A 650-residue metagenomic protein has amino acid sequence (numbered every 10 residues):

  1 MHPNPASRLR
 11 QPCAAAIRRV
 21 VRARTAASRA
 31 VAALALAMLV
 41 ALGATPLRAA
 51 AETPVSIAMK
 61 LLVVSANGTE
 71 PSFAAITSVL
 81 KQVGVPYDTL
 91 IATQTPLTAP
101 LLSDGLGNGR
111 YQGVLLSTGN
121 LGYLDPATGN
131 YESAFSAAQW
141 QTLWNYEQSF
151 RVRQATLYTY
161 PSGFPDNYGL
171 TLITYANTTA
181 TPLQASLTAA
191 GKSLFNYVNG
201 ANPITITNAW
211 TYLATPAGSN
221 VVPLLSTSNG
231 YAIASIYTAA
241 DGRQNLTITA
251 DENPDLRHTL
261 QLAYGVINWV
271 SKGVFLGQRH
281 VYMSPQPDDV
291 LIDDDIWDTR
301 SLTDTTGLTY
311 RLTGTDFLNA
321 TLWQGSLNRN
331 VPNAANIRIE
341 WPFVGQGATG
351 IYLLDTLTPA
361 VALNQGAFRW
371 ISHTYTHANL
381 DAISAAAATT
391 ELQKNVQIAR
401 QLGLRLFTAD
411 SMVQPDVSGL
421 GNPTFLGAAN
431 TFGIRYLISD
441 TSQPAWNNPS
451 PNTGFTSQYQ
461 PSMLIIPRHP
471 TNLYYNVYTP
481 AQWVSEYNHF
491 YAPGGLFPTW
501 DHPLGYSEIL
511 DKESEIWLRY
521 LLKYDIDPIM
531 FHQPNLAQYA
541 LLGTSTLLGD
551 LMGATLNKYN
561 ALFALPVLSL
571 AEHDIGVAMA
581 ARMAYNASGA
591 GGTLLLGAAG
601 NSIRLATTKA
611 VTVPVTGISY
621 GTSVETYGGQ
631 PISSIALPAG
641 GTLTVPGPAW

Functional and structural regions predicted by a protein language model:
V31-G43: Bacterial N-terminal signal peptides
L62-T156, S162-F164: Helical hinge/lid and interdomain linker segments adjacent to catalytic or ligand-binding clefts that mediate domain
I91, A263-S284, L322-G347, R400-L402 (+3 more regions): C-terminal domain-boundary segment and adjacent tail
Q141-F150, L157-Y168, L291-D295, R329-F425 (+4 more regions): Metal-dependent polysaccharide deacetylase catalytic core of the NodB/CE4 family, i.e., the active-site-bearing domain
V152-S228: An acidic, glycine-rich "communication" segment
N167-Y168, W210, A214-L225, N229-R243 (+6 more regions): Active-site-adjacent pocket scaffolds in enzyme catalytic domains
W210-L291, W297, S301-T303, Y310-N330 (+1 more regions): Non-catalytic propeptide/linker segments at domain boundaries
Q630-W650: C-terminal beta-strand-rich structural cap/linker in extracellular carbohydrate-active enzymes
